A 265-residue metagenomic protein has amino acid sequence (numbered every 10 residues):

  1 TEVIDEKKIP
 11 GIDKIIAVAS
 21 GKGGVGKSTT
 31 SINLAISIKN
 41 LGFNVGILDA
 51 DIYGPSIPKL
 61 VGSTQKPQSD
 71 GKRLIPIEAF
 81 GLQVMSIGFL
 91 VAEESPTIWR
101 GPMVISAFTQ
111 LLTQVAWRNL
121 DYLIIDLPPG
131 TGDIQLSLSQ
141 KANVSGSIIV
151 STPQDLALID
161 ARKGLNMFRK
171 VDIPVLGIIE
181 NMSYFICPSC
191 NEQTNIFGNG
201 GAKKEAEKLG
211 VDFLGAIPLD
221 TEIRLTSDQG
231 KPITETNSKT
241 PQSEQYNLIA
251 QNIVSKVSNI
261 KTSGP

Functional and structural regions predicted by a protein language model:
T1-S20, A250, V257, K261: Extreme N-terminal, non-catalytic leader segments that precede Walker-type/kinase nucleotide-binding cores
I12, G23, D49, I57 (+8 more regions): Residue-level signature of catalytic and energy-coupling elements of molecular machines, predominantly ATP/GTP-dependent
K14-D49, L165: Walker A/P-loop phosphate-binding motif and the immediately C-terminal alpha-helix
N44-W99, I105, T109-L112: Phosphate-binding loop that captures ATP/GTP phosphates
V91-L138: Phosphate-binding/switch loop-helix module in NTP-utilizing enzymes
D121-Y122, P128-T226: Conserved catalytic-core segment of NTP-binding enzymes
Q229-Q242: C-terminal boundary of histidine-terminating zinc-finger modules
K239-N259: Histidine-centered active-site loop/cap adjacent to the catalytic His in serine esterases/O-acetyl transfer systems
